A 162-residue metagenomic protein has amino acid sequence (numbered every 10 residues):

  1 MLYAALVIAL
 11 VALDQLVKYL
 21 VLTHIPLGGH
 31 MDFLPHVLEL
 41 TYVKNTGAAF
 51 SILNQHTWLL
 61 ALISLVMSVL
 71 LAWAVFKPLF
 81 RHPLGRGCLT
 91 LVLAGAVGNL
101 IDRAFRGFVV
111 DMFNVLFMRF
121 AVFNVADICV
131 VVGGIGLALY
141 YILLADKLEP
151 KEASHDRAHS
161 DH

Functional and structural regions predicted by a protein language model:
M1-H162: Alpha-helical transmembrane bundles and membrane-interface segments of multipass inner-membrane proteins
